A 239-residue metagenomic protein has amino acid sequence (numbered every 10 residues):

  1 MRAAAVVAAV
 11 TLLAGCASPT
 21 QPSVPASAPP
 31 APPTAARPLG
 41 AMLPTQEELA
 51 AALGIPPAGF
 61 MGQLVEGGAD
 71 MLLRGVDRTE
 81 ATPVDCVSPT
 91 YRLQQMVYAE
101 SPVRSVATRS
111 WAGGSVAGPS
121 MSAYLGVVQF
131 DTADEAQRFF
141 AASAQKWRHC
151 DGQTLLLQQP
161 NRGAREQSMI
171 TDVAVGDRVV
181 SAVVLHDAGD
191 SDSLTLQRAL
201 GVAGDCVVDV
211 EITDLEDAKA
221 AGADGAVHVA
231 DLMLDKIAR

Functional and structural regions predicted by a protein language model:
L12-G15: C-terminal motif of bacterial Sec signal peptides marking the signal peptidase cleavage site
A17-T20: Bacterial signal peptide processing site
G62-S122: Short, compositionally biased low-complexity segments enriched in polar/charged residues
R104-R165: Extracellular-facing segments of soluble proteins and assemblies that are Gly/Ser/Thr-biased and enriched in aromatics
M121-Y124, S191-R198: Short, surface-exposed coil-to-beta transition loops
A123-G126, D205-D214: Short, well-ordered beta-strand elements
H149-L194: Short Gly/Thr-rich strand-loop-strand
T213-R239: Surface-exposed amphipathic alpha-helical segments
